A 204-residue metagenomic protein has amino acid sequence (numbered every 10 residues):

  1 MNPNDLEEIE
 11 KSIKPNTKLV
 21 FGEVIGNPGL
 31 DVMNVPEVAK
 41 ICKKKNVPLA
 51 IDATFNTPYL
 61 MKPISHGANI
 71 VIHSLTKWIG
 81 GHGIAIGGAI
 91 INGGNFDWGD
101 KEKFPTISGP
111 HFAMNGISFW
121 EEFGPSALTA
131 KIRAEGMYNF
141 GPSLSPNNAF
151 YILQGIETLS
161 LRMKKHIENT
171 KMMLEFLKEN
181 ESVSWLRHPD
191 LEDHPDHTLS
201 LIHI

Functional and structural regions predicted by a protein language model:
M1-E179, R187, T198: Conserved PLP-enzyme active-site core in the AAT-like
P189-H194: A structural supersecondary motif
I202-I204: Conserved small/polar residues in nucleotide/adenosyl-binding loops
